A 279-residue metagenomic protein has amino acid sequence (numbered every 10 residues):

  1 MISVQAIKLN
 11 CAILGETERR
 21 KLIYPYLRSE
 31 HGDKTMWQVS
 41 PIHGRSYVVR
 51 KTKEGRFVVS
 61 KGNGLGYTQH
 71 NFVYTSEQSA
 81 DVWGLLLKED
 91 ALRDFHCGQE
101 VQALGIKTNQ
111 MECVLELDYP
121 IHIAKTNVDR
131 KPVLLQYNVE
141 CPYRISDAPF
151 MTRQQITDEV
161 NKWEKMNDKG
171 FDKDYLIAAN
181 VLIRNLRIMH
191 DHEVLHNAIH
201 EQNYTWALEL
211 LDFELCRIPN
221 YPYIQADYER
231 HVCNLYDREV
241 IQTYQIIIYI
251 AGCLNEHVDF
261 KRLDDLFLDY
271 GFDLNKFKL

Functional and structural regions predicted by a protein language model:
M1-P41, T52-E54, G66-Y67, E77-Q78 (+3 more regions): Regulatory N- and C-terminal appendages and interdomain linkers associated with kinase/kinase-like NTP transferase
P25-W163: Conserved ATP-binding subdomain of kinase catalytic cores across diverse folds
V82, L87-I106, N167-N197: Conserved kinase catalytic-core helix
G105-T108, L186, E193, Y244 (+1 more regions): A generic secondary-structure signal for well-formed alpha-helical elements
L115-L117, Q202-Y204, V258-L266: Short alpha-helical "patches" and their helix-cap loops
Y119-Q136, V194-Y249: Catalytic activation segment of kinase domains across protein kinase-like and atypical kinase folds
C141-R144, I218, D273: Short, solvent-exposed coil/turn linker segments
K165-M166, I218: Intrinsically disordered, low-complexity linkers and terminal regions that flank or interleave Cys/His-based
